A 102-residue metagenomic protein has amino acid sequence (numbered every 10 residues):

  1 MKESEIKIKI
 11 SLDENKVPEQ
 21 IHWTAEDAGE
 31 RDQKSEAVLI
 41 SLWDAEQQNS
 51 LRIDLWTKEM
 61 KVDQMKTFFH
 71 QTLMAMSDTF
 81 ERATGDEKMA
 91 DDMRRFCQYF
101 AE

Functional and structural regions predicted by a protein language model:
M1-D32: Short, charged/polar N-terminal "headpieces" of proteins
I8-I10, I21, V38-L42, M76 (+1 more regions): Generic structural hydrophobic/aromatic packing signal, biased to beta-strands
I21-W23, D32-V38, K66-F68: Surface-exposed beta-strand edges and their flanking turn/coil or helix-capping segments
D27-K58: Acidic, aromatic-enriched beta-alpha/helix-loop junctions
E30, M60, Q64-T67, Q71 (+2 more regions): Alpha-helix boundary/N-cap detector
E46-R82: Cysteine/selenocysteine-centered motifs that mediate thiol-based redox chemistry or coordinate metal-sulfur cofactors
D78-E102: C-terminal charged interaction modules
